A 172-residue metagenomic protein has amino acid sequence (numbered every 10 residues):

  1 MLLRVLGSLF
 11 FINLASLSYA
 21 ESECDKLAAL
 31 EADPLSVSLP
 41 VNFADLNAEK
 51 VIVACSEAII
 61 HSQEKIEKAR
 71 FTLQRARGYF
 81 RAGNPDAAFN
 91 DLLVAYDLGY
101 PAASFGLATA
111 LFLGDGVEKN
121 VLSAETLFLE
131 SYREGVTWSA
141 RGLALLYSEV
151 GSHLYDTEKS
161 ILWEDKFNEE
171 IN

Functional and structural regions predicted by a protein language model:
M1-A20: Classical Sec-dependent N-terminal signal peptides that target proteins to the secretory pathway
L17-I59: N-terminal leader/linker segments that initiate helical-solenoid repeat arrays
E23, L27, S148-N172: Terminal, low-structured helical/coil segments at or just beyond the last alpha-helical repeat
S62-E67, L98-P101, L113-D115, E134-T137 (+2 more regions): Short helix-capping/linker turns of helical repeat alpha-solenoids
T72-F80, S104-L113, G142-V150: Hydrophobic face of amphipathic alpha-helices that form TPR/SEL1-like repeat modules and related alpha-solenoid
